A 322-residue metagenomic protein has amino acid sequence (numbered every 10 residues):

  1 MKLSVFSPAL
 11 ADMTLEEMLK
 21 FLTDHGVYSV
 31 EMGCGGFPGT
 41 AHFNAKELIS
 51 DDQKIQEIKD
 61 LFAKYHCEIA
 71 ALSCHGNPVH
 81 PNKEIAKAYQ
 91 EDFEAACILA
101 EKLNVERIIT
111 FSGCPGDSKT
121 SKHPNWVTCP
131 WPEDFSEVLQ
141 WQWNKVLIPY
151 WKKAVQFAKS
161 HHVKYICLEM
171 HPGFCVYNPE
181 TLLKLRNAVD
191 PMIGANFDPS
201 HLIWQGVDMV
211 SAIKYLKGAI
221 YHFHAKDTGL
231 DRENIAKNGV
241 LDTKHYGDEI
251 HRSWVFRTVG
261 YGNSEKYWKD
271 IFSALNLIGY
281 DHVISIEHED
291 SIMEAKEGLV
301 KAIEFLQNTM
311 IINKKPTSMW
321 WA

Functional and structural regions predicted by a protein language model:
K2-L3, S29-V30, L72, K102 (+2 more regions): Acidic/histidine-rich catalytic cores of soluble enzymes
V5, L22, V30, F62 (+9 more regions): Conserved, mostly hydrophobic/aromatic
F6-L10, G33-F37, C74-N77, G113-P115 (+4 more regions): Active-site beta-loop-alpha junctions enriched in small/polar residues
E17, F21, E57, L61-Y65 (+3 more regions): Active-site acidic/histidine proton-transfer and metal-coordination neighborhood in alpha/beta enzyme cores
M18-P38, N104: Catalytic domains of carbohydrate-active enzymes, especially glycoside hydrolases
G33-E57, P115-K119: Glycine-rich, proline-tolerant flexible connector loops at the mouths of alpha/beta enzymes
A45-I49, G116-W131, I235-H245: Aromatic- and acidic-residue-enriched segments that line the glycan-binding/catalytic groove of carbohydrate-active
A295-K315: C-terminal helical cap(s) of enzyme catalytic domains, especially alpha/beta-barrels
